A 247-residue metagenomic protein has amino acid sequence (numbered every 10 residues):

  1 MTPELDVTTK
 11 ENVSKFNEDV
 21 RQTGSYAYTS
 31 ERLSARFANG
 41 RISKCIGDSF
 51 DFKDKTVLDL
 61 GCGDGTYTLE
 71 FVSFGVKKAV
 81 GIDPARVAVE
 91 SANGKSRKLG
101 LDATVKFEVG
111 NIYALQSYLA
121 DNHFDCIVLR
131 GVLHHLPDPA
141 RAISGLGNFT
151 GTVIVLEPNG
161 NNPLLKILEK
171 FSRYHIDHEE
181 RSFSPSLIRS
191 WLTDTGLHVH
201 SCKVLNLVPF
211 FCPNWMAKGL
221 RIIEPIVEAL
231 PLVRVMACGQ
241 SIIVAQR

Functional and structural regions predicted by a protein language model:
M1-D51: Conserved class I S-adenosyl-L-methionine
T66-D102, K106-A114: Class I SAM-dependent methyltransferase SAM/SAH-binding core
V128: A conserved beta-strand element that flanks and buttresses the S-adenosyl-L-methionine
L136-L146: A short, conserved alpha-helix within the catalytic core of class I
T150-P158: Conserved beta-strand signature within the Rossmann-like core of class I S-adenosyl-L-methionine
G160-H178: Short, glycine-/aromatic-enriched active-site segment of Class I SAM-dependent methyltransferases
L168-S172, S201-R247: A C-terminal cap/extension of S-adenosyl-L-methionine-dependent methyltransferases that defines the acceptor-substrate
E180-G196: Short alpha-helix
